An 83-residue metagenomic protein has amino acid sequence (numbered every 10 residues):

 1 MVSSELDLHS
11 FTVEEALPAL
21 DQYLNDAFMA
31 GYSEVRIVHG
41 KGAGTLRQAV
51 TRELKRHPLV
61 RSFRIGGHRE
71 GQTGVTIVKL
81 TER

Functional and structural regions predicted by a protein language model:
M1-R83: Long, charged, low-complexity intrinsically disordered regions
